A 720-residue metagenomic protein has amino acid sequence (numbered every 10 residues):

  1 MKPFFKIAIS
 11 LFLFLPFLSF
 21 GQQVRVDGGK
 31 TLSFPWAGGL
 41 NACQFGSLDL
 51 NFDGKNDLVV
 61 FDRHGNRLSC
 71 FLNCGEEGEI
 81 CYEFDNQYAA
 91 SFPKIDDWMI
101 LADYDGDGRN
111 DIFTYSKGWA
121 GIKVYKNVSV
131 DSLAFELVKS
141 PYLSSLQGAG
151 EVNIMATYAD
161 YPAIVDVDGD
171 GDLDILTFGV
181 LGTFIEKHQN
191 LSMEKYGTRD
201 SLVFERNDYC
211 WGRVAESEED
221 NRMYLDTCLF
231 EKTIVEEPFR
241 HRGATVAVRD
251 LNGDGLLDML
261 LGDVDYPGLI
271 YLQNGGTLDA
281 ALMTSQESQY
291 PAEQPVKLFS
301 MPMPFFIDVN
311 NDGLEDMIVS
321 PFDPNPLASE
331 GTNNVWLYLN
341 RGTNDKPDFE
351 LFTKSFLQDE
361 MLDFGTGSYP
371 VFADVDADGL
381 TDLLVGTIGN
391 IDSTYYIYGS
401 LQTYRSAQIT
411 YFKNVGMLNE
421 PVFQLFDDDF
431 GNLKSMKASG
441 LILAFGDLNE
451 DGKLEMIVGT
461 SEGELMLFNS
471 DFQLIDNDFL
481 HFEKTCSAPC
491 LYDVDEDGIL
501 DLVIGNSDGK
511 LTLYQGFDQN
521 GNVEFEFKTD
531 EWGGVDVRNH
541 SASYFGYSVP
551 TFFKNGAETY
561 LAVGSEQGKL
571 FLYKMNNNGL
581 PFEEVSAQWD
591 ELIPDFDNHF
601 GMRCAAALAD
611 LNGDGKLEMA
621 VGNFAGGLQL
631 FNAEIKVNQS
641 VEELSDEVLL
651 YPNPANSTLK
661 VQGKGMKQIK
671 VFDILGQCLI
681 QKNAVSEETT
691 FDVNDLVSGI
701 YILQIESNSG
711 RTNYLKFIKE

Functional and structural regions predicted by a protein language model:
M1-Q23, N638, N653, L675-C678: Bacterial Sec-dependent N-terminal signal peptides
K2, K55, K716-K719: A general lysine-centric signal
F4, A8, G75, S129 (+8 more regions): Residue-level detector of intrinsically disordered/flexible regions characterized by low predicted structural confidence
I9, L18, D131, D200 (+6 more regions): Intrinsically disordered, low-complexity segments enriched in Ser/Pro/Gly/Ala and basic residues
F14, D376, G556, T658-K660: Local alpha-helix boundary/kink/capping signal
G21-N638: Beta-propeller-forming repeat regions
E642-E720: C-terminal outer-membrane/trafficking sorting elements
